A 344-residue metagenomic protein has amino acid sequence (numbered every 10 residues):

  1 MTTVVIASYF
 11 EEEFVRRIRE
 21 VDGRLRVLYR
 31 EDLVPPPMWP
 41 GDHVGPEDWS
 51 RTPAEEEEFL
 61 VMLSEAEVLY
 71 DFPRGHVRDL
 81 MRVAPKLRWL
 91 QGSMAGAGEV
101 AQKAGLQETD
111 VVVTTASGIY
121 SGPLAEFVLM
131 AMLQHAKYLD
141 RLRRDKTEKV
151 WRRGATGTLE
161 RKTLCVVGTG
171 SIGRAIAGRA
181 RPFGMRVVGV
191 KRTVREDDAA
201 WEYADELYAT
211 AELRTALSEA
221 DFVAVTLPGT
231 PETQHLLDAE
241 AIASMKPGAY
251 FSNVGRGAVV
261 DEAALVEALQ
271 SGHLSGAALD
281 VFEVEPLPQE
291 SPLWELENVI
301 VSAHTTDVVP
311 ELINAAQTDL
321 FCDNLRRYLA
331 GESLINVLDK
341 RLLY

Functional and structural regions predicted by a protein language model:
M1-V68: N-terminal glycine-/charge-rich "phosphate-binding" loop or analogous flexible N-terminal tail
L28, V188, A258: Conserved beta-strand positions in the Rossmann-like core of class I SAM-dependent methyltransferases
D32-P37, P182-W201: NAD(P)-binding Rossmann-fold cofactor-contacting core
S64-R143, T156-G157: Phosphate/diphosphate ligand-binding glycine-rich loop within oxidoreductases
D110-V112, L142-A175: Glycine-rich NAD(P)-binding loop of Rossmann-like domains
A125-R141, P182-M185, D319-E332: Oxidoreductase and adenylate-handling cofactor-binding alpha/beta cores
T193-P292: Rossmann-like adenosine-cofactor binding region
G248-Y344: Rossmann-like dinucleotide-binding domain for NAD(H)/NADP(H)
